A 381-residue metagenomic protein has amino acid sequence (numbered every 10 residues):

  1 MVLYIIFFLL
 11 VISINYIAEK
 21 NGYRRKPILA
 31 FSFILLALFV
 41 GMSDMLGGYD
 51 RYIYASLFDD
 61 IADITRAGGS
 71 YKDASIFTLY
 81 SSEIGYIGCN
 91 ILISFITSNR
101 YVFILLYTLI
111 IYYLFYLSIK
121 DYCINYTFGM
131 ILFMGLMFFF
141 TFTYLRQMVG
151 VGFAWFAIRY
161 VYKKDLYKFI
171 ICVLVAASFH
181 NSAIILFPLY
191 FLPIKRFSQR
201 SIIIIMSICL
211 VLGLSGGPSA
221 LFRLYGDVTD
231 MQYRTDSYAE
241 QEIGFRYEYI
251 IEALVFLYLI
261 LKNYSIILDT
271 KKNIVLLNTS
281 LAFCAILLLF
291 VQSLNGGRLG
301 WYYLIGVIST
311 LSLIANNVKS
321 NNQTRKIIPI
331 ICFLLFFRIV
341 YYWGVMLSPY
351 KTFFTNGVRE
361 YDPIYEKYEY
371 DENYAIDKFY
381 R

Functional and structural regions predicted by a protein language model:
M1-R381: Terminal, non-globular segments
